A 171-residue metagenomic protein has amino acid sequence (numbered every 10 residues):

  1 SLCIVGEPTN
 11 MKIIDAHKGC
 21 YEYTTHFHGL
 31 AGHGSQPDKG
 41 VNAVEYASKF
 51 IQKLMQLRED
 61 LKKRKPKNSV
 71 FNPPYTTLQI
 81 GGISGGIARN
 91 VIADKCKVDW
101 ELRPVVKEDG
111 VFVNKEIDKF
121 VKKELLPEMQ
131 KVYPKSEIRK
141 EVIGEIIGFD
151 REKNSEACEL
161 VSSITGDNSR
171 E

Functional and structural regions predicted by a protein language model:
S1-E22: Acidic/histidine-rich catalytic neighborhood of metal-dependent amide-processing enzymes
T24-E171: Metal-dependent amide/peptide-bond hydrolase catalytic core, centered on the "pita-bread" metallohydrolase fold
